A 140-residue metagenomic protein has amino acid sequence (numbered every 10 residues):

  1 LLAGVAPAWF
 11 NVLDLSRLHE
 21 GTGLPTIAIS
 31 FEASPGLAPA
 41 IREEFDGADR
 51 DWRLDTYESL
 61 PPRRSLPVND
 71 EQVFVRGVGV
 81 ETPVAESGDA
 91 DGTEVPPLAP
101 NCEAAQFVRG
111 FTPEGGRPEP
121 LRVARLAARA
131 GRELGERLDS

Functional and structural regions predicted by a protein language model:
L1-L2: A positional/architectural concept
V5-P7: Oxyanion-hole/transition-state-stabilizing segment in secreted/luminal serine hydrolases and related acyltransferases
F10, D14-F74: Long, charge-dense
V78-S140: Charge-patterned, long linear interaction tracts outside catalytic cores
